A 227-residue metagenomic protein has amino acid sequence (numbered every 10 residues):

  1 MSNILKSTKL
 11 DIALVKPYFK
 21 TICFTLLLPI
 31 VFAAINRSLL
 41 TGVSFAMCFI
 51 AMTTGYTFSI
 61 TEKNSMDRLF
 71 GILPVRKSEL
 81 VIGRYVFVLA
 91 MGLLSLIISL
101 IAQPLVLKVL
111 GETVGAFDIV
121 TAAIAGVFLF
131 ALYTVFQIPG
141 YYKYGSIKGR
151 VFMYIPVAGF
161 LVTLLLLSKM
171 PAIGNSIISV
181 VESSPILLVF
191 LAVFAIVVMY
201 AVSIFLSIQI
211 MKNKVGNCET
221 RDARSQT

Functional and structural regions predicted by a protein language model:
M1-S65, G83-T227: Hydrophobic alpha-helical transmembrane segments of membrane proteins
I72-K77: Short helix-to-coil transition segments within interhelical loops that connect adjacent transmembrane helices
E79-V81: Alpha-helix N-cap/helix-start motif at helix boundaries, enriched for small hydrophobics
